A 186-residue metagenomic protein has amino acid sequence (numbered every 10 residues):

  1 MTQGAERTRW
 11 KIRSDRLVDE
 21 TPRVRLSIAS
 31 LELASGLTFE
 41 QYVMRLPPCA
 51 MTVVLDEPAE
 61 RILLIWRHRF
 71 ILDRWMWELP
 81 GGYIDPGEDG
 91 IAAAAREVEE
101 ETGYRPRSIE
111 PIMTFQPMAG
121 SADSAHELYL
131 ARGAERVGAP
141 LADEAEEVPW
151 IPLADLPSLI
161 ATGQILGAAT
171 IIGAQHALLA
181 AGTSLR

Functional and structural regions predicted by a protein language model:
T2, R7-R9, V53-D56, R61-R96 (+3 more regions): Conserved Nudix-box catalytic region and its N-terminal flanking loop in Nudix hydrolases and closely related
R13-M51, P58: Acidic, metal-coordinating catalytic segment for phosphate/diphosphate chemistry, firing primarily on the Nudix
D15, I65-R67, T114: Residue-level detector of high-confidence beta-strand sites
R25-A29, W75, A125-Y129: Short beta-strand micro-motifs in enzyme catalytic cores
P48-M51, G82-A169: Unchanged
S158-R186: Long hydrophobic alpha-helical segments typical of transmembrane helices together with their membrane-interfacial
